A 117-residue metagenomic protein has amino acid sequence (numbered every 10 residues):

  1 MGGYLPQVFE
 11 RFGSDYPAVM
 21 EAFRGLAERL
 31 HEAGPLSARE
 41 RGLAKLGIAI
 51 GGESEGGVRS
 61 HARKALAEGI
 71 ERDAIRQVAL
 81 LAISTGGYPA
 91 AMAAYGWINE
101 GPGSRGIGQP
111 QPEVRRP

Functional and structural regions predicted by a protein language model:
M1-E40, L66-A67, A93-P117: Acidic, glycine/proline-rich low-complexity segments that act as flexible tails and inter-domain linkers
G13, G34, G51-E55, G69 (+1 more regions): Residues at alpha-helix boundaries and short interhelical turns
F23, L43-I50, V78-I83: Short alpha-helical scaffolding segments that buttress acidic/His motifs in well-ordered protein cores
R29-A33, I50, A65, A82-T85: Alpha-helix C-capping/helix-to-loop hinge sites
A38-K45, S60: Short connector loops at helix/strand junctions that flank enzyme active sites, especially segments positioning acidic
A38-R39, D73, G86: Aromatic- and histidine-enriched alpha-helix N-cap/loop-to-helix transition segments that scaffold the rims
G52-L80: Mid-chain, well-packed structural core segment of small domains
R76-G101: C-terminal structural segments of small proteins and small subunits
